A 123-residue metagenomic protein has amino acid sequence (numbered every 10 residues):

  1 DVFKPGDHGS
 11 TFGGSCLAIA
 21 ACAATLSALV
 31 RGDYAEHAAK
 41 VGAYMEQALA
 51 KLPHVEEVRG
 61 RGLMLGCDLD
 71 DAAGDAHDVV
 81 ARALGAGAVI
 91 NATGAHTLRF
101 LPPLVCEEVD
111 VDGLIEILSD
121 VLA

Functional and structural regions predicted by a protein language model:
D1-A123: Conserved N-terminal phosphate-binding loop of PLP-dependent enzymes in the Aspartate aminotransferase
